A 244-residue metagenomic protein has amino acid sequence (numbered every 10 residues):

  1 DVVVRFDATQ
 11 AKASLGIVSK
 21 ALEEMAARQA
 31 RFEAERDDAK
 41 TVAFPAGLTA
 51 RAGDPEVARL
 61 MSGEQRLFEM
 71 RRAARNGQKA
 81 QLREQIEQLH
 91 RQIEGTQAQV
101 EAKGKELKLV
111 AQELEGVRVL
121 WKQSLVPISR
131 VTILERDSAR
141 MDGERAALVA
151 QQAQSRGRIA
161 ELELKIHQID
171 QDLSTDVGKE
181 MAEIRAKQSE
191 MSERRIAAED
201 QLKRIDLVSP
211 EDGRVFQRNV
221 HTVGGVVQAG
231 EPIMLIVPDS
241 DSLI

Functional and structural regions predicted by a protein language model:
D1, F32, L82, S124 (+2 more regions): Buried hydrophobic packing residues in well-ordered domains
D1-S19, V227-S242: Short hydrophobic beta/alpha edge segments that flank linear recognition/processing sites
V4-F44, K103-A111, E115-I133, D137: Gly/lys/ser-thr-rich phosphate-binding loops in alpha/beta enzymes that coordinate phosphoanhydride or phosphate groups
Q10-A13, K20, A27, G77 (+3 more regions): Charged, alpha-helix-enriched surfaces in structured cytosolic catalytic cores of large nucleotide-utilizing machines
R31-R66: Alpha-helical transmembrane helix bundles of large polytopic membrane transport and channel proteins
R59-K203: Long, charged amphipathic alpha-helices with heptad-repeat/coiled-coil character
Q201, V208-I244: Surface-exposed patches in structured soluble domains
